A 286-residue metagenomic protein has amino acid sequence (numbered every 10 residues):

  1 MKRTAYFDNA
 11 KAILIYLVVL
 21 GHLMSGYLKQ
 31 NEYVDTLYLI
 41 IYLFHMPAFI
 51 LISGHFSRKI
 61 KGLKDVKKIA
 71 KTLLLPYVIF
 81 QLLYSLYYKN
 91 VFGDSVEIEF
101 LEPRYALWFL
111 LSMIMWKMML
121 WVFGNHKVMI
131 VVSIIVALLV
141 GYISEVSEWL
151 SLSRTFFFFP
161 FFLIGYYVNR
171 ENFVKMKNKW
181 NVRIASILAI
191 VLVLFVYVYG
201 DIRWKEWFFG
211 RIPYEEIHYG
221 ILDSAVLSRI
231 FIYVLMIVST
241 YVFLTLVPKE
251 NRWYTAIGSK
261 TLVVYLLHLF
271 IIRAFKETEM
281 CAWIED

Functional and structural regions predicted by a protein language model:
M1-D286: Alpha-helical transmembrane segments and their immediate juxtamembrane cytosolic regions
